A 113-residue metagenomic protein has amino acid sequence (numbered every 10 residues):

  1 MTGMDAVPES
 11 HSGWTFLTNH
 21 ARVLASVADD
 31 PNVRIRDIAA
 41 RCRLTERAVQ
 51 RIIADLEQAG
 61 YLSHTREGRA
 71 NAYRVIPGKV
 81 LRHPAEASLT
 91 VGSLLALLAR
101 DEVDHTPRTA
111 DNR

Functional and structural regions predicted by a protein language model:
M1-P8, V80-R113: Amphipathic alpha-helical dimerization/coiled-coil segments that flank or bridge DNA-binding/regulatory modules
E9-H20, R34, R66-L89: Short, cationic-aromatic polyanion-contact patches
A21-S26: Pre-recognition alpha-helix immediately N-terminal to the DNA-recognition helix within helix-turn-helix or winged-helix
P31-N32, R43: Central "turn" residue of the DNA-binding helix-turn-helix
D37-A40, E57-Q58: Alpha-helical residues within the helix-turn-helix
R47: Key DNA-contact positions within bacterial/archaeal DNA-binding proteins
R51, D55: Alpha-helical DNA-recognition elements
E57-E67: A short, conserved structural fragment
